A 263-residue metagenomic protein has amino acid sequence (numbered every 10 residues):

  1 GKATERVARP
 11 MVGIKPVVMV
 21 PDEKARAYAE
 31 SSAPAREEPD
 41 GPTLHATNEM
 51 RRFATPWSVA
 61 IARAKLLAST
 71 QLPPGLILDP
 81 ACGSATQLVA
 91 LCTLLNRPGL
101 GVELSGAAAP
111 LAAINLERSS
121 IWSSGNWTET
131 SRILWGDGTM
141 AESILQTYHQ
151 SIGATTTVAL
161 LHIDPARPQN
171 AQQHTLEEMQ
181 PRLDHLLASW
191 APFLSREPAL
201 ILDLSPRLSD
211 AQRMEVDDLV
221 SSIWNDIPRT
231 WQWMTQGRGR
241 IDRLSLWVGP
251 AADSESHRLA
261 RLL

Functional and structural regions predicted by a protein language model:
G1-L72: S-adenosyl-L-methionine
G1-V7, H162-L263: Class I S-adenosyl-L-methionine
P74-A81: Conserved class I S-adenosyl-L-methionine
G75, A159, P198: Conserved acidic residues
C82, G106, M140, R167-P168 (+1 more regions): Short, glycine/acidic-enriched loop or turn micro-motifs at the edges of active sites
S84-N96: Conserved SAM-binding loop of SAM-dependent methyltransferases across substrates and taxa, primarily the Class I
P98-E103: Conserved SAM-binding motif I beta-strand of class I
A107-A154: S-adenosyl-L-methionine
